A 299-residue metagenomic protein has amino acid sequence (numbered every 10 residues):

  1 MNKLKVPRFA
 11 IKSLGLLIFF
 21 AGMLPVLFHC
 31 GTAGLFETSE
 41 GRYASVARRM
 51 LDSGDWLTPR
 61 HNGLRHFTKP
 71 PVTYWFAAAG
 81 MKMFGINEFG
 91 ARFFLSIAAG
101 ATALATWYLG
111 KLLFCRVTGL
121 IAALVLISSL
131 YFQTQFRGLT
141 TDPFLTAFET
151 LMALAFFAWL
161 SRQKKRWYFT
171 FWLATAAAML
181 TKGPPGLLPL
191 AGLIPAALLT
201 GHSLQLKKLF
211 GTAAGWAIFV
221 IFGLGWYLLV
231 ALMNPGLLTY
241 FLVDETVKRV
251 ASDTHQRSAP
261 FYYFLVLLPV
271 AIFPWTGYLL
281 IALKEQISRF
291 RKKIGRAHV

Functional and structural regions predicted by a protein language model:
N2-R296: Membrane-integral, polyisoprenol-dependent glycosyltransferases of the GT-C/oligosaccharyltransferase superfamily
